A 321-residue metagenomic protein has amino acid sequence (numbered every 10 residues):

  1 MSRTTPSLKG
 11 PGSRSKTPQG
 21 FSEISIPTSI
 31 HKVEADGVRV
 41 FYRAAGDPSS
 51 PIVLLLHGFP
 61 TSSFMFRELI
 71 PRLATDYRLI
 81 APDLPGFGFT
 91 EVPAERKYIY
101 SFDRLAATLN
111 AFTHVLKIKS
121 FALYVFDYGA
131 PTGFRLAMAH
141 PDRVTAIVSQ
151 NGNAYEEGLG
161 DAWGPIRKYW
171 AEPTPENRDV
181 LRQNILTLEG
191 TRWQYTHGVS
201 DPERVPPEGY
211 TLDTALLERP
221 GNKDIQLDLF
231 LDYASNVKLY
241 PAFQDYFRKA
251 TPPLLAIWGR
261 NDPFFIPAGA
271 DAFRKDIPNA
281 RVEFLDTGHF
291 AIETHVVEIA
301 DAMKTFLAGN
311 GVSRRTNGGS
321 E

Functional and structural regions predicted by a protein language model:
T5-V40, A45-P48, I52, I80 (+6 more regions): Flexible "cap/lid" subdomain of the alpha/beta-hydrolase fold that forms the substrate-access gate
L55-G58, A81: Structural cue for short, hydrophobic secondary-structure segments
G58-T61, D127: Active-site glycine-rich loops that stabilize anionic/oxyanionic intermediates across multiple enzyme folds
P60, P85-G88, A154, G288-A291: Alpha/beta-hydrolase active-site loop signature
P60-E68, L79: Serine-hydrolase catalytic-loop signature spanning alpha/beta hydrolases and amidase-signature enzymes
E68-Y77, V115: A short, Lys/Arg-enriched amphipathic alpha-helix followed by its capping loop at the start of a domain
G288-A300: Catalytic histidine-centered segment of alpha/beta-hydrolase-like enzymes
N310-E321: Alpha/beta-hydrolase-fold serine-hydrolase catalytic core, especially in secreted/extracellular enzymes
